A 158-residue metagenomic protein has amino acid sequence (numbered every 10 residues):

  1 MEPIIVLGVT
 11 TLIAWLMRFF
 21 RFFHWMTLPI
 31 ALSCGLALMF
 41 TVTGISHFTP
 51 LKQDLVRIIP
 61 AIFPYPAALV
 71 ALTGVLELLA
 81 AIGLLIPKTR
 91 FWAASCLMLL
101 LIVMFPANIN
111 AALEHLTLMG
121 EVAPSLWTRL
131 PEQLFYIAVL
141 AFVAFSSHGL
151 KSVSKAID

Functional and structural regions predicted by a protein language model:
M1-D158: Membrane-interface extramembranous regions
